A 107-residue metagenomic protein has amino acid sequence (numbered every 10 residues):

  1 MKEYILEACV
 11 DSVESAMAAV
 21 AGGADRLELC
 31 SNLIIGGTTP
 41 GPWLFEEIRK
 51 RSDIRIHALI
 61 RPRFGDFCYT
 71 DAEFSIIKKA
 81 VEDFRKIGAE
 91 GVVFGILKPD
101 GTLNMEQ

Functional and structural regions predicted by a protein language model:
M1-S12, I60-K78, L97-T102: Active-site mouth loops of central-metabolism enzymes
Y4-A8, L27-L29, I48, I56-I60 (+1 more regions): Hydrophobic faces of well-ordered beta-strands that scaffold small-molecule active sites in alpha/beta enzyme cores
Y4-R26: N-terminal start-of-domain structural block
V13-M17, A21, L33-I54, A72-I76 (+1 more regions): Active-site-adjacent beta->alpha loops and helix N-cap segments on the catalytic face of soluble alpha/beta enzymes
A24, D53, G88-A89: A structural motif
I54-F64, D83-K86: Short, basic, helix/turn surface patches
K79-L97: Ordered, amphipathic secondary-structure segments that act as subunit-interaction surfaces in large macromolecular
